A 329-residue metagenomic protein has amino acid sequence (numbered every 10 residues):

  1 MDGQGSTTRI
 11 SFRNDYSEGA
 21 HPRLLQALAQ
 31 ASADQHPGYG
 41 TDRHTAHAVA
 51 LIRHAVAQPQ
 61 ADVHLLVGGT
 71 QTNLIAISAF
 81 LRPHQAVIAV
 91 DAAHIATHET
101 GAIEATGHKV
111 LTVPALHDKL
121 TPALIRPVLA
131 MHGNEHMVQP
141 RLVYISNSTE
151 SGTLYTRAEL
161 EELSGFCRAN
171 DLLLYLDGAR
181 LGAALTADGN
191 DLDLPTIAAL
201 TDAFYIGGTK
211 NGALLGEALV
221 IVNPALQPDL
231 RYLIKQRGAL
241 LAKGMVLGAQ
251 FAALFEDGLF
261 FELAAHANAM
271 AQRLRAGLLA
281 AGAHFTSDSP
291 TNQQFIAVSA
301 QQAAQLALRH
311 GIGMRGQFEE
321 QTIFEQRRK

Functional and structural regions predicted by a protein language model:
F12, L120-G178: Active-site phosphate-binding strand-loop segment of PLP-dependent enzymes
H21-G69, D91-A96, A102: Conserved N-terminal alpha-helix of the aminotransferase class I/II PLP-enzyme fold
F80-Q139: PLP-dependent aminotransferase-like
R82-P83, Q272-K329: Conserved C-terminal alpha-helix-loop-beta "cap" of PLP-dependent enzymes that closes/shapes the active-site mouth
V87, V110-L111, L174-L176, F285 (+1 more regions): Hydrophobic beta-strand scaffold residues
Y144, T149, L154, D191-T291: Active-site C-terminal subdomain of aminotransferase-like
R157-G165, A169, R180-A203: Active-site pre-lysine segment of PLP-dependent enzymes
